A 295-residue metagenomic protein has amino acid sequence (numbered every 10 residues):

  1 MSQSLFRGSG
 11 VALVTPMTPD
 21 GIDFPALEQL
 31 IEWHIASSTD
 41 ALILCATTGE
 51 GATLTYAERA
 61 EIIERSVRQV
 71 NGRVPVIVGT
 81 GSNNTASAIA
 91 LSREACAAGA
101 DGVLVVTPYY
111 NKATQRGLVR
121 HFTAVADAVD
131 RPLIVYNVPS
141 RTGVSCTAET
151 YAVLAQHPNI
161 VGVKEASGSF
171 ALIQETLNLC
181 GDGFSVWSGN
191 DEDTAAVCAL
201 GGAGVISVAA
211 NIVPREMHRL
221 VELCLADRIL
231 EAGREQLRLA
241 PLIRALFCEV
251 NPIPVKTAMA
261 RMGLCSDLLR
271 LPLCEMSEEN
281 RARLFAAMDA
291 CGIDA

Functional and structural regions predicted by a protein language model:
Q3-G143: Active-site beta->alpha loop and helix N-cap motifs at the rims of alpha/beta catalytic domains
L5-P16, S37-T39, A199-G202, I206-A295: C-terminal alpha-helical cap/extension of soluble enzyme domains
P19, F24, Y56, A148 (+2 more regions): Alpha-helix N-capping/helix-start residues
L27, R59, I63, A88 (+8 more regions): A general structural signal for well-ordered alpha-helical segments in protein cores
E28-I31, A148, R281-M288: Short, amphipathic alpha-helical "lid/cap" segments that border enzyme active or binding sites
E61, R65-V70, E94, A98 (+8 more regions): Alpha-helical structural signal in soluble globular domains
D127-A128, P139-F247: Catalytic alpha/beta core domains of metabolic enzymes, predominantly
